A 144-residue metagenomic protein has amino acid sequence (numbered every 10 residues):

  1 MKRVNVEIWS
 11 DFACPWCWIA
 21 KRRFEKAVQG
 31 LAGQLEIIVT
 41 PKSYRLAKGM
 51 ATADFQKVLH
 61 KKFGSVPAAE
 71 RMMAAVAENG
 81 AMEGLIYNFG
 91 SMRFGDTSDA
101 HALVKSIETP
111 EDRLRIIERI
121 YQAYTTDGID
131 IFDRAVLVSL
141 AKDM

Functional and structural regions predicted by a protein language model:
K2-E25: Local sequence-structure signature of Cys/Sec-based thiol-disulfide redox active-site neighborhoods
K21-D127: Structural alpha/beta surface segment adjacent to cysteine/selenocysteine redox centers across thiol/disulfide enzymes
D127, I131-V136: S-adenosyl-L-methionine-dependent methyltransferase catalytic core, i.e., the SAM/SAH-binding region
L137-M144: GST-like fold's C-terminal all-alpha helical module
